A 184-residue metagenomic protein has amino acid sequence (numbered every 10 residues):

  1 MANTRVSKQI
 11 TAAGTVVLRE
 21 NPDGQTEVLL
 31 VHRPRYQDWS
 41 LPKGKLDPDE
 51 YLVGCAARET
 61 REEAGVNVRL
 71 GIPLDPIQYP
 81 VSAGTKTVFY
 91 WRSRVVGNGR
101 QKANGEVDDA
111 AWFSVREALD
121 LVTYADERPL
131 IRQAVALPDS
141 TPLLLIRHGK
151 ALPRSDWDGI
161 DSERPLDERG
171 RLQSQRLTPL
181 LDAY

Functional and structural regions predicted by a protein language model:
A2-L41, L143-G149: N-terminal strand-loop-strand
K8-I10, D23, A83-T85, G105 (+1 more regions): A generic fold-level signal
D23-N67, S155-L172: Conserved Nudix-box catalytic region and its N-terminal flanking loop in Nudix hydrolases and closely related
V28, T85-Y90, P142-L143: Structural motif
Q37, I77, G97, K150-P153: Feature marks short, surface-exposed loop/turn motifs that line or immediately flank catalytic pockets and channel
G44-A134: Unchanged
Q133-P142: Short domain-boundary/entry signatures in modular proteins, especially in secreted/extracellular architectures
L143-Y184: Active-site-proximal alpha-helix that buttresses catalytic centers in soluble enzyme cores
